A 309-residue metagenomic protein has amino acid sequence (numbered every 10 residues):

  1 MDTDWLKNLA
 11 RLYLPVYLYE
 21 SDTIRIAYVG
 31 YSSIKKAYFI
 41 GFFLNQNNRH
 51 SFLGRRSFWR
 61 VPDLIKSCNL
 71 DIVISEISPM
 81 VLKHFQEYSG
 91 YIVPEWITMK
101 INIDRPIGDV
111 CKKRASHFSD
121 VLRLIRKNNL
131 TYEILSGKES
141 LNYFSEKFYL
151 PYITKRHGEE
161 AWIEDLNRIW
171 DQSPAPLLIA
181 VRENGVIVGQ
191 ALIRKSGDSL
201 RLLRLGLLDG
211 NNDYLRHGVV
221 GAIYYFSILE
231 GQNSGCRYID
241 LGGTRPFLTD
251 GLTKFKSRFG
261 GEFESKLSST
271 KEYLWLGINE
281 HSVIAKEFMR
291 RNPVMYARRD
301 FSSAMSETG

Functional and structural regions predicted by a protein language model:
M1-I72, I77-Y91, E95, R182-D213: Conserved donor-binding loop and adjoining core beta-sheet/short helix segment in diverse acyl/aminoacyl transferases
L12-P15, G90-G108, C236-G309: Active-site/acyl-donor-binding loops of N-acyltransferases
N47-V61, C111-S119, K147, V219-Y225: Well-ordered, non-membrane alpha-helical segments in soluble/globular domains
W59-K66, I125, F148, Y152-H157 (+3 more regions): Hydrophobic, Leu/Ile/Phe/Ala-enriched alpha-helical segments that form helix-helix packing faces
S67-C68, Q172-P174, G235: Short helix-terminating capping/connector loops at secondary-structure junctions
S78, F85-L215, P246: A conserved beta-strand-loop-helix scaffold within acyl/acetyltransferase catalytic domains
S136-G137, G189-R201, Y225, M295-G309: Short flexible/disordered coil segments
L178-H281: Aromatic (often tryptophan-rich) hydrophobic motifs at membrane interfaces
